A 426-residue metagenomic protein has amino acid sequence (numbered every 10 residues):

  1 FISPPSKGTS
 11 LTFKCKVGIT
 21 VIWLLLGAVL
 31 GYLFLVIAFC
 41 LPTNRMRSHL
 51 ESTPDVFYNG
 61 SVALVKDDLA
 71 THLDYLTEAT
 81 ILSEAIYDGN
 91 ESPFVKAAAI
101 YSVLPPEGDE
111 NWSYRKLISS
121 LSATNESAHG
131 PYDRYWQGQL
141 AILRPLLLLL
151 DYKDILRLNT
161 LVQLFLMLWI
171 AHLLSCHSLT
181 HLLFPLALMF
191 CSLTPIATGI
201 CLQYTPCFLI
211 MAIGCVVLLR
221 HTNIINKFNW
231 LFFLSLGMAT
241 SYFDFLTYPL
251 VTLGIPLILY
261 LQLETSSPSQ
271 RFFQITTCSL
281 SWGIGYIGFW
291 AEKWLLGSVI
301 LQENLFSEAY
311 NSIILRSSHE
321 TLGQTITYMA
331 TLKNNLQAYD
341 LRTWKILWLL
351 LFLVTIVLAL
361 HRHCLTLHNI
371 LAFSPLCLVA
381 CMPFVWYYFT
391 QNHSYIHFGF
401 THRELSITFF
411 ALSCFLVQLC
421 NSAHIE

Functional and structural regions predicted by a protein language model:
S3-C15, L219-N229, L261-F273, L360-L367 (+1 more regions): Membrane-interface junctions at the ends of membrane-embedded or membrane-associated helices
A141, A187-I210, G237-T240: Aromatic- and kink-enriched transmembrane "portal" helix at the membrane-lumen/periplasm boundary that abuts
A141-N159: Juxtamembrane segments of multi-pass membrane glycosylation machinery that transfer sugars from lipid-linked donors
T160-F184: Transmembrane-helix motifs of polytopic, lipid-linked glycan transferases
N229-L257, Q274-G288: Membrane-interface alpha helices of multi-pass inner-membrane proteins
I275-T355: Membrane-lumen/periplasm interface segments of specific transmembrane helices in polyprenyl phosphate-linked
I356-A380: Membrane-interface helix-loop-helix junctions at transmembrane boundaries of multi-pass membrane enzymes, predominantly
I396-L419: Hydrophobic/aromatic-rich transmembrane helices and adjacent perimembrane loops
